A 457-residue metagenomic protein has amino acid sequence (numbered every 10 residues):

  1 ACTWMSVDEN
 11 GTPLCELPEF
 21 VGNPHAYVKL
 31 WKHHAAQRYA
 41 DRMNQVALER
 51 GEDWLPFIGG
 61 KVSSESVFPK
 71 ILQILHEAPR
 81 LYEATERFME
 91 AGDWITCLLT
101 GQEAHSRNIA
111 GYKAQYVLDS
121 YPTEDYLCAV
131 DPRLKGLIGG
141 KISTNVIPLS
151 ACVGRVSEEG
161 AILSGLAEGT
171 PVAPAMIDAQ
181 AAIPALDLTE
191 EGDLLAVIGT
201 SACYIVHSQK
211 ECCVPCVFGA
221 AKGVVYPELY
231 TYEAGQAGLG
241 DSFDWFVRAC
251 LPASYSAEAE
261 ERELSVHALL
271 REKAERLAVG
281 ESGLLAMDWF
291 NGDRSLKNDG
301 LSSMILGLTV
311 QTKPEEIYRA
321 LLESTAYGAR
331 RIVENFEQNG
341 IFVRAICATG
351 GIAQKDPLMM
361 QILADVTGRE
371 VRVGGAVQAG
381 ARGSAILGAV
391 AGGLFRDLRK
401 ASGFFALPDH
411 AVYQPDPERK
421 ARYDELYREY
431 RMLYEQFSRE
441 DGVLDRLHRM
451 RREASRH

Functional and structural regions predicted by a protein language model:
A1, E90-G92, A175-I177, L195-S201 (+1 more regions): Short beta-strand segments
A1-D41, R80, S120, I147-S150 (+3 more regions): Glycine/Thr-rich phosphate-binding loops that ligate phosphate moieties of nucleotide and other phosphorylated ligands
C2-V7, C97, K113-A114, A181-A185 (+2 more regions): Short beta-strand scaffold segments in enzyme catalytic cores
V7-L14, N44-Q45, E49-M176, M287-N291 (+2 more regions): Gly/Ser/Thr-rich active-site cleft segment
A40-V62, G192-L195, V390-F404: A polyampholytic, Gly/Pro-enriched intrinsically disordered region
E83, A167, T189-E191, I341-V343: Short helix-loop-beta connector
I109-Y112, P174-A175, Q180-I198, G235-Q236: Conserved phosphate/anionic-ligand binding catalytic regions in large, soluble enzymes, centered on
Q180-A181, E191-A202, A329-N335, T367: Extended, hydrophobic alpha-helical segments in both membrane/secreted and soluble proteins
